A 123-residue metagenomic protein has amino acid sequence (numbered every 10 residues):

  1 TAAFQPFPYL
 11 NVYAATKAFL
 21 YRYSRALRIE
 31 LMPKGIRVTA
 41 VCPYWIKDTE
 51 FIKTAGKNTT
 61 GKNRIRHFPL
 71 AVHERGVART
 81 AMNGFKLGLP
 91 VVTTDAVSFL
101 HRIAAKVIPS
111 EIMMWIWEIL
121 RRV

Functional and structural regions predicted by a protein language model:
T1-Q5: Active-site segment of SDR-like NAD(P)-dependent oxidoreductases
F7-N11: Active-site loop immediately N-terminal to the catalytic Tyr-X3-Lys motif of short-chain dehydrogenase/reductase
Y13, Y21: Catalytic tyrosine of NAD(P)H-dependent dehydrogenase/reductases that use a Tyr as the general acid/base
T16: Active-site helix of classical SDR
F19, A26-L27, L31: Conserved alpha-helical elements of the SDR catalytic core
I29, P33-A96: SDR active-site lid
G88-V123: A transmembrane-helix-recognition feature enriched in membrane-embedded lipid enzymes and envelope glyco-/phospholipid
